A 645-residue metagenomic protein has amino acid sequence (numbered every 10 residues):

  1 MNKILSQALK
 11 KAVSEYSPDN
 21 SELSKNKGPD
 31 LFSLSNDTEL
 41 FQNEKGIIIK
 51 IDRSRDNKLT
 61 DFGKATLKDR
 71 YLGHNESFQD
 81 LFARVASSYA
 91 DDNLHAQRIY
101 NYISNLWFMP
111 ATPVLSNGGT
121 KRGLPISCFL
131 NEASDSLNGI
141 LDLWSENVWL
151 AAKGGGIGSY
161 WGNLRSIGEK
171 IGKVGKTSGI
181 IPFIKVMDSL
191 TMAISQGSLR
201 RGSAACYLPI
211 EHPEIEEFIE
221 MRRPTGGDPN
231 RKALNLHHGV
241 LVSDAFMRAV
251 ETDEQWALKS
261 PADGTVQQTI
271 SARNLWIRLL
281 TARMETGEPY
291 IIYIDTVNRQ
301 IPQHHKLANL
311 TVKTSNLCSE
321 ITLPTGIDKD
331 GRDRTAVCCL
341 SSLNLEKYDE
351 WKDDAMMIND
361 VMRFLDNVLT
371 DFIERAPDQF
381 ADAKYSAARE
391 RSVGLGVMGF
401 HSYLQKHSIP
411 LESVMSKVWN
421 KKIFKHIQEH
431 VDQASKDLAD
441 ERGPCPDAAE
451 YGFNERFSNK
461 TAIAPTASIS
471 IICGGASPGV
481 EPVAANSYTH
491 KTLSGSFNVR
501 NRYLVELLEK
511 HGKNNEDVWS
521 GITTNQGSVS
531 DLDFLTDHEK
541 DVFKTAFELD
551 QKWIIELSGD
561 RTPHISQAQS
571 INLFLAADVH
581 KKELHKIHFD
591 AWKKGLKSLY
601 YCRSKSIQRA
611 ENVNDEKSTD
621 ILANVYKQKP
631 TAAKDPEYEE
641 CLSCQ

Functional and structural regions predicted by a protein language model:
M1-P125, A249, W276-L280, E285 (+3 more regions): Acidic/polar, glycine-rich intrinsically disordered N-terminal extensions of enzymes
L5-S6, K11, E15-D19, L23-N36 (+6 more regions): Active-site cavity-forming subdomains of large catalytic enzyme subunits
K58, K313, C318-G326, L369-E374 (+1 more regions): Catalytic alpha/beta core of large soluble enzyme barrels
K58-L59, I103-G118, F364-E374, Y385-H407 (+4 more regions): Core structural elements
L59, S77, H95, G118 (+17 more regions): Secondary-structure capping and boundary motifs in well-ordered enzyme cores
W144, I358-K384, A388, S392 (+2 more regions): Internal maturation/activation junctions in enzymes
R165-A204, R334, Y348-D366, T370 (+2 more regions): A structural-propensity feature for long, helix-poor, extended segments
Q433-I469, Y600, V613, D620-A633 (+1 more regions): Phosphate/diphosphate-binding loops
